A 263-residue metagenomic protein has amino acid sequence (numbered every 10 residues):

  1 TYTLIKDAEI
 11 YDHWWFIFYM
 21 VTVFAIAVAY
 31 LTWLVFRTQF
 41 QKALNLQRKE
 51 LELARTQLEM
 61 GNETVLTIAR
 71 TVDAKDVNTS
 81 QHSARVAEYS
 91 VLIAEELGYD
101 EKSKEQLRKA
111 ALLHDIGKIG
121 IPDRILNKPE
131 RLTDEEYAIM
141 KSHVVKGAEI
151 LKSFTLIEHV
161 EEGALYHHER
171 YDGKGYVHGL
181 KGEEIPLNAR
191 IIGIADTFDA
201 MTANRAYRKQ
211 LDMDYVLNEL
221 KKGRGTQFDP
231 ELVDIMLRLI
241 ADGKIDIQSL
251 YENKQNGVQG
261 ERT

Functional and structural regions predicted by a protein language model:
T1-A27: Membrane-proximal, cysteine-centered motifs at transmembrane boundaries in secretory-pathway and membrane proteins
A8, D12-F16, E50, A54 (+1 more regions): Juxtamembrane/transmembrane-helix boundary motifs in multi-pass membrane proteins
D12, L53-Q57, D212, L239-A241: General structural signal for secondary-structure boundaries
D12, T32, F40, E50 (+1 more regions): A broadly tuned preference for mixed-charge, low-complexity surface segments
M20-Y30, V35, L58, I68: Gram-positive cell-envelope targeting signals
I26, Y30-R37, R48, D199 (+1 more regions): Signal-transmission coiled-coil "S-helix"-like helices that couple sensory/receiver modules to catalytic effector
T32-E63: Cytosolic signal-transmission helices at domain junctions
V65-T263: Metal-dependent catalytic cores of enzymes that make or break cyclic nucleotides and related phosphoester linkages
